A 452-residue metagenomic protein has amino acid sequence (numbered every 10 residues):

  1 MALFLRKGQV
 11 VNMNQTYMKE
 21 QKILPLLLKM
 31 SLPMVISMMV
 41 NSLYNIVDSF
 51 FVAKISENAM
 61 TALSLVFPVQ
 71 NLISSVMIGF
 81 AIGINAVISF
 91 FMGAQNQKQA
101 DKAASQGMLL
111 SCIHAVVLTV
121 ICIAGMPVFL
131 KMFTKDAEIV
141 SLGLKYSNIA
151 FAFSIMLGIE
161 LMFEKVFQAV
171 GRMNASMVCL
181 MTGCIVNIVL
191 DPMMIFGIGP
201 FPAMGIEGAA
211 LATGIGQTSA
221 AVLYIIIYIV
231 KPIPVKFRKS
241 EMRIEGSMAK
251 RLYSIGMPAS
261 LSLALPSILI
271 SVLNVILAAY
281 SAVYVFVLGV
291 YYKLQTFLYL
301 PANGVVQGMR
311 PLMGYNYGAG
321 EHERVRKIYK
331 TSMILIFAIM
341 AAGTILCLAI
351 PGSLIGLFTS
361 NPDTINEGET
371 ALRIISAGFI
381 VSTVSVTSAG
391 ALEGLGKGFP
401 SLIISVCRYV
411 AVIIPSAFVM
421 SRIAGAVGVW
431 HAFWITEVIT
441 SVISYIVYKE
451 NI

Functional and structural regions predicted by a protein language model:
M1-S31, I88-I155, F201-M257, M313-G378 (+1 more regions): Short alpha-helical transmembrane segments in multi-pass integral membrane proteins
K19-F50, K54-I55, P68-G83, V87 (+8 more regions): N-terminal transmembrane alpha-helices
K29-D48, I149, G183, G216-A220 (+4 more regions): Transmembrane helical elements of multi-pass membrane transporters/channels
M39, L43-T61, L130-A137, M193-M204 (+4 more regions): Helix-terminus/linker motif at the lipid-water interface of multi-pass membrane proteins
M60-V120, L157-S176, N274, V287-P351 (+1 more regions): Small-residue-rich hydrophobic transmembrane alpha-helices
L72-S75, T119, N187-P192, A221-I225 (+4 more regions): Hydrophobic transmembrane alpha-helices of multi-pass small-molecule transporters
A81, N85, A150-Q168, S176-C184 (+5 more regions): Short runs within selected transmembrane alpha-helices of multi-pass transporters and secretion channels
C122, K165, D191, I195 (+7 more regions): Structural signal for membrane-spanning alpha-helices in multi-pass inner-membrane proteins, emphasizing helix cores
